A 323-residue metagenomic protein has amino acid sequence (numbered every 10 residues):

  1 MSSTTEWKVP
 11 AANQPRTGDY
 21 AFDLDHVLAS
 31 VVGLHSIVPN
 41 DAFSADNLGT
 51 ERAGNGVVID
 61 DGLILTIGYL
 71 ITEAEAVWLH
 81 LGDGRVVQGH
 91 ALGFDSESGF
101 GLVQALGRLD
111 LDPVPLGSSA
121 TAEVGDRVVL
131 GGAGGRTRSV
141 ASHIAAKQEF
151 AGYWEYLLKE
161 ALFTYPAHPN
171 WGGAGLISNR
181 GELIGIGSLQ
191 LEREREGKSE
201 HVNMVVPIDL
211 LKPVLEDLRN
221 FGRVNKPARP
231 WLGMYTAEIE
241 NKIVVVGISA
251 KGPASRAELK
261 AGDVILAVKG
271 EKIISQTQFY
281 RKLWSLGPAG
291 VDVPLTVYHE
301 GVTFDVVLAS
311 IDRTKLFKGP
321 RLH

Functional and structural regions predicted by a protein language model:
M1-L24, L111, T137, L183-I239 (+4 more regions): C-terminal cap/linker of serine protease catalytic domains
W7-A11, P39-D41, E51-A53, V58-S139 (+6 more regions): Conserved active-site neighborhood of the chymotrypsin/trypsin-like protease fold
V31-H35, I64-G68, E123-G134, T164 (+1 more regions): Active-site-proximal beta-strands of protease catalytic cores
G49, L70, D112-K159, E192-S199 (+1 more regions): Flexible, gly/ser-rich surface segments that form the specificity/activation loops bordering the active-site cleft
D60-L65, R180, I184, A254-T277: Conserved PDZ fold ligand-binding element
L70-T72, A267-T296: PDZ domains, with a preference for the canonical peptide-binding region formed by the helix
L106-V114, S139-H201, P230-L232, E238 (+1 more regions): Active-site region of chymotrypsin-like
S118-T121, A174-G175, R180, G247 (+2 more regions): A short glycine-leucine-enriched loop at secondary-structure breakpoints that most characteristically corresponds
